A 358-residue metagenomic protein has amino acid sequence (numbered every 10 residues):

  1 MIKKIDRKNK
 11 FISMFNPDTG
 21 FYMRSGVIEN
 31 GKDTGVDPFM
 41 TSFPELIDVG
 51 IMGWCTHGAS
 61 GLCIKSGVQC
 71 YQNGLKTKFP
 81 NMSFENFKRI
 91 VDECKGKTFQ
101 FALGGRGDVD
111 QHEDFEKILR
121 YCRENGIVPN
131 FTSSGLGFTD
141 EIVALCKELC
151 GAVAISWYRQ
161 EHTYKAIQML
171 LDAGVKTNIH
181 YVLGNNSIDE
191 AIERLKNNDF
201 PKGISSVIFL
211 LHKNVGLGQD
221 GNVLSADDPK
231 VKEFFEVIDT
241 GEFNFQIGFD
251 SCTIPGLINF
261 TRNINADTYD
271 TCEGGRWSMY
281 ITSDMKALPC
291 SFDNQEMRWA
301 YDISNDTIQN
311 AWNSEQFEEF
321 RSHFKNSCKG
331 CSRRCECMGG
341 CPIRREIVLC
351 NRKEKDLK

Functional and structural regions predicted by a protein language model:
M1-F11, D18-T19, D37-F43, N73 (+2 more regions): Flexible mid-to-C-terminal extensions adjoining Fe-S/redox cofactors in radical SAM and related proteins
M1-S13, G203-Q295, E336: A C-terminal junction/extension of Radical SAM enzymes
V27-F39, A266: A short, compositionally biased domain-edge/stem linker segment
P38-E85, S291, I343: Canonical Radical SAM [4Fe-4S] cluster-binding loop centered on the CxxxCxxC motif and its immediate flanking residues
E45-G50, W54, G58, P255-T261 (+1 more regions): Short, intrinsically disordered, charge-biased short linear motifs at domain edges
W54, L62, S66-Q69, T271 (+3 more regions): The −1 position to Zn-ligating cysteines in a subset of zinc-ribbon hairpins
F84-H212: Radical SAM/AdoMet-radical enzyme domain recognition
